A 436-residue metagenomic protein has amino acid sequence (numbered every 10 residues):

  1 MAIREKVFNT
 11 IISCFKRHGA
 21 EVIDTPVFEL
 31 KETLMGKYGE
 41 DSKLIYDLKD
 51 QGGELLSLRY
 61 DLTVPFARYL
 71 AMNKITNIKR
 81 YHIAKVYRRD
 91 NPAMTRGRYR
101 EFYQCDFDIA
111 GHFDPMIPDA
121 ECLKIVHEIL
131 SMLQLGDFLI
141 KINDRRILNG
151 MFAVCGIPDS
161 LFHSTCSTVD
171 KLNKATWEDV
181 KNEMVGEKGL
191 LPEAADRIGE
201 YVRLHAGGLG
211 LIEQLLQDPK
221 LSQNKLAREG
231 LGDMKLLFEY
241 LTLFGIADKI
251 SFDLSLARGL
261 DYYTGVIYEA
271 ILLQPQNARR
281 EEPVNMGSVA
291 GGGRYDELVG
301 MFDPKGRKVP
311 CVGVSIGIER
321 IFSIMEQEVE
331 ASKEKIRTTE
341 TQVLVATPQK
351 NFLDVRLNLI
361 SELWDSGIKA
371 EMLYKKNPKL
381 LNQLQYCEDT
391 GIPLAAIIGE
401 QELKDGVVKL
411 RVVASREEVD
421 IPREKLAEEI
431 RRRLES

Functional and structural regions predicted by a protein language model:
A2-H18, E29-E32, L62-K74, I78-G136 (+2 more regions): Positively charged, Gly/Ser-enriched RNA/tRNA-binding surfaces
I23, V27-L56, P92: Polyanion/phosphate-binding surface patch
E29, M151-F152, G156-P158, I212: Active-site-proximal loop/short-helix segments that contain or immediately flank catalytic acid/base residue(s)
G39-E40, V154-I157, V412: Short secondary-structure boundary/capping segments
K43-G52, I157-V180: Acidic, His- and aromatic-enriched active-site or binding-groove loops in soluble protein domains that engage sugars
I142-C155, D170-T176: Short, conserved secondary-structure transition motifs
